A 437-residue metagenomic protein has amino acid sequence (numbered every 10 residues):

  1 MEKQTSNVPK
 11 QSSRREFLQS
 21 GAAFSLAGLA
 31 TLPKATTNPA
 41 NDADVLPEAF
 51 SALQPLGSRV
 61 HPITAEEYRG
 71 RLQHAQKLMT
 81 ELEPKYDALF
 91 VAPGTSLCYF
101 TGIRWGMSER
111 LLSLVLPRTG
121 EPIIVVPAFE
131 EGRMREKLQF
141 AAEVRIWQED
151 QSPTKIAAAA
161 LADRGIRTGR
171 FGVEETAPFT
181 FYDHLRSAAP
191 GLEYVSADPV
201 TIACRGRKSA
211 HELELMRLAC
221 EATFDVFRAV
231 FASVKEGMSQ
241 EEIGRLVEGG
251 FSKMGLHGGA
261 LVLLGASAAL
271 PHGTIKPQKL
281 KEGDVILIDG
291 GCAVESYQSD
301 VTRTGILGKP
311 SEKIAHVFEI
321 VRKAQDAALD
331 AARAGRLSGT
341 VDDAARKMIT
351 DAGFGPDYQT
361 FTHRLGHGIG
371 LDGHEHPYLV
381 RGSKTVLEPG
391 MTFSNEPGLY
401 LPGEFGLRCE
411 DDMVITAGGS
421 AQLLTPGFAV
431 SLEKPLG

Functional and structural regions predicted by a protein language model:
E2-G437: Active-site neighborhoods and metal-handling regions in enzymes and metal-associated proteins
